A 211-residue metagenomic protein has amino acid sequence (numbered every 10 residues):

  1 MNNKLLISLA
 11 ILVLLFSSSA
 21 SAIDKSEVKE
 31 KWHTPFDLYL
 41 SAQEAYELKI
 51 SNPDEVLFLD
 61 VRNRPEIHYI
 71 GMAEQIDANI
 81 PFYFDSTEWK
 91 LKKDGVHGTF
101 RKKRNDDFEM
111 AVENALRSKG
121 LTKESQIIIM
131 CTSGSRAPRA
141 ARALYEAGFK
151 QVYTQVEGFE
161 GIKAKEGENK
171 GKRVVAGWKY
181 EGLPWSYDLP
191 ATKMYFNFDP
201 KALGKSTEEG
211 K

Functional and structural regions predicted by a protein language model:
M1-I7: Bacterial N-terminal signal peptides that target proteins for export
S8-S17: Bacterial N-terminal signal peptides
A22-S51, H68-Q126, A137-K211: Rhodanese-like catalytic fold shared by cysteine-dependent sulfurtransferases and DSP/PTP-type phosphatases
L57-R62: Short hydrophobic beta-strand that contains or immediately precedes a catalytic carboxylate
P65: Glycine-rich nucleotide phosphate-binding loop and flanking beta-alpha elements of Rossmann-like dinucleotide-binding
M130: Short, surface-exposed ligand- or partner-binding patches at beta-edge/loop junctions that are enriched in aromatics
G134: Conserved G/P- and acidic residue-centered "switch" motifs that form tight phosphate/ATP-binding loops in soluble
